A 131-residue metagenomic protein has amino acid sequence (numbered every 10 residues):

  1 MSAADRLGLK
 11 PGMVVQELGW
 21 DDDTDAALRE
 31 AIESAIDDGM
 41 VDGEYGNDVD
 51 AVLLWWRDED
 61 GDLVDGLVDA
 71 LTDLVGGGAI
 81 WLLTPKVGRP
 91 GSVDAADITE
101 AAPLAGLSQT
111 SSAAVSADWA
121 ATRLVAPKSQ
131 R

Functional and structural regions predicted by a protein language model:
M1-A35: Short, charged N-terminal beta->alpha structural module
L9, M13, L18-D21, E44-N47 (+2 more regions): Catalytic cores of nucleic-acid ligases and guanylyltransferases
D37-V49: Short acidic low-complexity segments
L53-L63: Short, glycine-rich nucleotide/cofactor-binding loops
D62-V93: Mid-chain, well-packed structural core segment of small domains
P85, P90-A102, T110-A113: Short, compact, well-ordered microdomains
G106-R131: Class I S-adenosyl-L-methionine
